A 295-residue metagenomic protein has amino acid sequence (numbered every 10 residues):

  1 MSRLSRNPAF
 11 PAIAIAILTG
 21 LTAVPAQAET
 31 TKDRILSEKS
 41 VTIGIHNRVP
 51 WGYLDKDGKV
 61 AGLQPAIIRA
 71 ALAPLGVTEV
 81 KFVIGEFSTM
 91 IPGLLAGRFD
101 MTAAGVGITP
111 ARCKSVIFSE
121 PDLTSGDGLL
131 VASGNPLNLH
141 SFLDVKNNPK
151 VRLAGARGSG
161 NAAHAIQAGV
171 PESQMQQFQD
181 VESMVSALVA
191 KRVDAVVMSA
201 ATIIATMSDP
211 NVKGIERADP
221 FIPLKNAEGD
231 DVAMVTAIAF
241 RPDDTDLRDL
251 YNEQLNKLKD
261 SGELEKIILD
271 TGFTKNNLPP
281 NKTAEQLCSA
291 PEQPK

Functional and structural regions predicted by a protein language model:
A28-G105, K114: Extracytoplasmic small-molecule ligand-binding "clamshell" domains of the periplasmic binding protein/Venus flytrap
T42, N47-P50, V60-P74, G128-D180 (+1 more regions): Bilobed "Venus flytrap"/periplasmic-binding protein-like clamshell domains and structurally analogous long
G44-V49, V83-S88, G97-T109, A132 (+3 more regions): Beta->alpha turn/N-cap motifs
P65-L75, N135, L143, V151-R152 (+2 more regions): Extended ligand-binding regions for polar small-molecule ligands
R69, K81-V145, F221, A227 (+1 more regions): Acidic, polar ligand-binding/catalytic clefts
T89, G105-K114, I166-Q167, D194-D230: A ligand-binding cleft/hinge motif common to bilobed small-molecule-binding domains
T124-G128, N211-N252, N276-P294: Periplasmic-binding protein-like
G160-M175, D249-K295: Ligand-binding clefts/hinges and TM-proximal coupling segments of bilobed small-molecule sensing domains
